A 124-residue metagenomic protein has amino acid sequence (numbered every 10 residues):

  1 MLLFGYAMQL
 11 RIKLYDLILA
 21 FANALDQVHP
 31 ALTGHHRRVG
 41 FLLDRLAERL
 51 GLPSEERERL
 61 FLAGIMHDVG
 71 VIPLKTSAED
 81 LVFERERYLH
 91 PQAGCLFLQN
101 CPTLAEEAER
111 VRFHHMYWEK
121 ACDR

Functional and structural regions predicted by a protein language model:
F4, Q9-R124: Histidine- and acidic-residue-rich, metal-dependent catalytic cores
